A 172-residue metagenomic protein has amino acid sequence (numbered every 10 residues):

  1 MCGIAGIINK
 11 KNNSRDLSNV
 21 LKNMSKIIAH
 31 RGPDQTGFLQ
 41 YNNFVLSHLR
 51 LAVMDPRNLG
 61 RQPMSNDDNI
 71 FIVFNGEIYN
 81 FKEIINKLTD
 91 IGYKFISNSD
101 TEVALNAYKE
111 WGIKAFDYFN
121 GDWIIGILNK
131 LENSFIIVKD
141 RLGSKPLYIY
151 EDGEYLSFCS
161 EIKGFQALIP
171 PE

Functional and structural regions predicted by a protein language model:
M1-E172: Cysteine-centered catalytic environments shared across enzyme families
